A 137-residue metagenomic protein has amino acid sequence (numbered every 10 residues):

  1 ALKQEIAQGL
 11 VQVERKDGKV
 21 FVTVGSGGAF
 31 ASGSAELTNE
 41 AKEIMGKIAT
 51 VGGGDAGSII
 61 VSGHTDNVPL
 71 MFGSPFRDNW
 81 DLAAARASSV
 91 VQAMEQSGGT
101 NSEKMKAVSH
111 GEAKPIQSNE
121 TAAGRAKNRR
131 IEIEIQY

Functional and structural regions predicted by a protein language model:
A1-V13: N-terminal targeting leaders that direct proteins to extracytoplasmic destinations
T23, A29-K47, G52-G54, H64-Y137: Periplasmic OmpA-like peptidoglycan-binding domain that tethers envelope proteins to the cell wall
S58: Extracellular/luminal beta-rich ligand-recognition and adhesion surfaces characterized by aromatic-Gly/Pro-enriched
